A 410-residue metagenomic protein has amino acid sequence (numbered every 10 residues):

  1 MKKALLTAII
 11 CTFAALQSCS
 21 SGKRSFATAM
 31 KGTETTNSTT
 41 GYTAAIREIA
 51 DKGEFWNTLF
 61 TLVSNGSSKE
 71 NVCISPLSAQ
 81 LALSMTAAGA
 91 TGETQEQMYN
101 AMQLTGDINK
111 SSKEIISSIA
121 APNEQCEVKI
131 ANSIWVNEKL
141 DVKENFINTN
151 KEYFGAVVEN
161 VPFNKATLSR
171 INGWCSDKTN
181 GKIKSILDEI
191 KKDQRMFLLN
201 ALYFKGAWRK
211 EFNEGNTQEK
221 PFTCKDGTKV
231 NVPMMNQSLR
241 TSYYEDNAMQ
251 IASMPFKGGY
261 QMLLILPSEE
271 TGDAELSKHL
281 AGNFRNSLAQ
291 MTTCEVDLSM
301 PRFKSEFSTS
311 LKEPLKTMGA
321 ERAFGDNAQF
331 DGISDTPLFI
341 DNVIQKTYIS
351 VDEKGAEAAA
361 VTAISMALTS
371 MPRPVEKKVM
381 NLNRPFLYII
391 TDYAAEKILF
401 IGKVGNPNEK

Functional and structural regions predicted by a protein language model:
K2-F163, Y393, V404: Detector for small/aliphatic-rich hydrophobic stretches
K69, S111-S268, A289-P372: Non-catalytic, conformational "gating/processing" segments within enzyme and secreted inhibitor domains
L77, D193-Q194, L382: A generic structural signal for residues located within well-ordered alpha-helices of large catalytic or ligand-binding
T94-M98, G272-A274, F307-T309, A359 (+2 more regions): Extracytoplasmic/secreted cell-surface and envelope-processing proteins
A101, H279-N283, P314-E321: Conserved short hydrophobic interaction patches
P267-T292: Internal alpha/beta scaffold segment
N342-K410: C-terminal soluble interaction/assembly domains
